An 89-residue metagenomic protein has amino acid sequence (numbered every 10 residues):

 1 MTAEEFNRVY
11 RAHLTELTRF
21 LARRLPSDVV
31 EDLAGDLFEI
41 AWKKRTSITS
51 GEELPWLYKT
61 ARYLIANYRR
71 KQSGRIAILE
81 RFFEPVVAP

Functional and structural regions predicted by a protein language model:
M1-E4, A77-P89: Acidic, proline/glycine-rich intrinsically disordered inter-domain spacer in sigma factors
M1-R19, R23: A short, charge-rich alpha-helical start-of-domain segment used by transcription regulators
R8, A12, D36, R81-F82: Alpha-helical structural segments
L17, L21, A41, R45 (+1 more regions): Hydrophobic recognition helices of helix-based DNA-binding modules
P26-V30: Membrane-interface starts of transmembrane alpha-helices
D32-E39, K43, G51-Y63: Structural recognition of an alpha-helix C-terminal capping motif at a helix-to-coil junction
K59-E80: Arg/Lys-rich amphipathic alpha helix in sigma70-family domain 2
